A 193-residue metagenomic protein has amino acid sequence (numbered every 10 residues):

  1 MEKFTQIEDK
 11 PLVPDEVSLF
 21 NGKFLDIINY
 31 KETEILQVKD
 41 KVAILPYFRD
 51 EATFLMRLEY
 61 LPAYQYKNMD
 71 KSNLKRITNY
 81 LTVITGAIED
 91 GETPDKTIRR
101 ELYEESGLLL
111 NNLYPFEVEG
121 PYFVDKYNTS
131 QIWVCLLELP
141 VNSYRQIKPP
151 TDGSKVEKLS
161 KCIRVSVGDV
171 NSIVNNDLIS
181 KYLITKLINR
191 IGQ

Functional and structural regions predicted by a protein language model:
M1-P11: Short Lys/Arg-enriched alpha/beta "domain-start" segment
I7-E8, V17-N21, F116-E119: Local beta-strand/beta-hairpin segments that build beta-sheet-rich folds
L12-E51, L61-M69: Acidic, metal-coordinating catalytic segment for phosphate/diphosphate chemistry, firing primarily on the Nudix
K41-A43, K75-L178: Unchanged
F54, Y66, Y144-I147: Short acidic, gly/pro-rich beta-turn/loop elements at beta-sheet edges and active-site/ligand-binding grooves
M56-T85: Glycine-rich, pocket-lining loop/helix-strand segments that form or immediately flank
K181-G192: Short, hydrophobic/amphipathic alpha-helical patches that form generic packing surfaces within helical domains
